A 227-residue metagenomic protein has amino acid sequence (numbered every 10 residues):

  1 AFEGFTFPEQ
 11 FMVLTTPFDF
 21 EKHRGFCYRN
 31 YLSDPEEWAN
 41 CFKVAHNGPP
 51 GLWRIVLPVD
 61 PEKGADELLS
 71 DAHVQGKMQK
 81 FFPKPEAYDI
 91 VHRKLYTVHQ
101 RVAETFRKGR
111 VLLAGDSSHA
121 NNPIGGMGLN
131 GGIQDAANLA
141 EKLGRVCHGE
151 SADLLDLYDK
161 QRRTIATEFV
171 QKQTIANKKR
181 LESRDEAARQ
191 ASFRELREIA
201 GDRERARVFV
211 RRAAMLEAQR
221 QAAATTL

Functional and structural regions predicted by a protein language model:
A1-L227: Core Rossmann-like FAD-binding/catalytic domain of the broad FAD-dependent monooxygenase superfamily
